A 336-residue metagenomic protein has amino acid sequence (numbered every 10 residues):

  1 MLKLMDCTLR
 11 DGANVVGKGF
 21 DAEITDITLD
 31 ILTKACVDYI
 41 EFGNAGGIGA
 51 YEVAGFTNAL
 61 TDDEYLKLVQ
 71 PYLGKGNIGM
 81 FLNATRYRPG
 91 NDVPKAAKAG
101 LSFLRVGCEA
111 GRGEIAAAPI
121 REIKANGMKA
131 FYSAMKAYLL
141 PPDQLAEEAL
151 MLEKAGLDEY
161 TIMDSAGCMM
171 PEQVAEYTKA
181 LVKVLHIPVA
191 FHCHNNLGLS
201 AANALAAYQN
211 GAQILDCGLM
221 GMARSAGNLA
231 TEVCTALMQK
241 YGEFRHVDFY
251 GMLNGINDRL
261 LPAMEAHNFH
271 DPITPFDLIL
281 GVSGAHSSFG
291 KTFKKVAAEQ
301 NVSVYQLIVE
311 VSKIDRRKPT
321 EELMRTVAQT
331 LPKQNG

Functional and structural regions predicted by a protein language model:
M1-G336: Catalytic cores and adjacent flexible loops of soluble metabolic enzymes that perform enolate/carbanion chemistry on
